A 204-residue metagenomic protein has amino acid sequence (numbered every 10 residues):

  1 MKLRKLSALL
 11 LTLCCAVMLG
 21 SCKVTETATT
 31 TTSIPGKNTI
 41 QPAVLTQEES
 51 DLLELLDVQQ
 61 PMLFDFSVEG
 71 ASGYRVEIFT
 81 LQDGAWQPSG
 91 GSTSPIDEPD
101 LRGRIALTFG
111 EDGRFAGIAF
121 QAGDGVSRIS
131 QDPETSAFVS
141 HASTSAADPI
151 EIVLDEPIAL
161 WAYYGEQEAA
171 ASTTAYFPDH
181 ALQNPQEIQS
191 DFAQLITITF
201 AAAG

Functional and structural regions predicted by a protein language model:
M1-L10: Bacterial N-terminal signal peptides that target proteins for export
V17-S21: C-terminal motif of bacterial Sec signal peptides marking the signal peptidase cleavage site
E26-G204: Mature, Sec-exported extracytoplasmic domains of Gram-positive
